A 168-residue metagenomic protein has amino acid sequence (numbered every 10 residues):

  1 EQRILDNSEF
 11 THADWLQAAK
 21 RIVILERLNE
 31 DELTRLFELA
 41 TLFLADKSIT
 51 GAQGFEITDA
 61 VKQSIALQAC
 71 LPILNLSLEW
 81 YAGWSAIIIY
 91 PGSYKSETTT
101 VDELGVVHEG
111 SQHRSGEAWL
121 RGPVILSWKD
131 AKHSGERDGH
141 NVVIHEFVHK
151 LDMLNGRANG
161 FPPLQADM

Functional and structural regions predicted by a protein language model:
E1-A45, T50: N-terminal topogenic membrane-targeting module
E1-Q17, E79-P91, K150-N155: Charged, low-complexity, helix/coiled-coil-prone segments
T11, N29, T58, S127 (+1 more regions): Helix N-cap and loop-to-helix transition residues
R21, R137-D138: Alpha-helical hydrophobic/aromatic positions enriched in membrane-embedded helices and signal peptides
N29, D138-L154: Active-site recognition of the HExxH zinc-binding catalytic motif
F37, D46-L126, A131-E136: Auxiliary, metal-adjacent structural segments of Zn-dependent hydrolase domains
A45, C70-I73, V148, D152-G156: Hydrophobic/aromatic-lined pockets within catalytic cores
M153-M168: Post-HExxH zinc-binding segment in Zn-dependent metallohydrolases
